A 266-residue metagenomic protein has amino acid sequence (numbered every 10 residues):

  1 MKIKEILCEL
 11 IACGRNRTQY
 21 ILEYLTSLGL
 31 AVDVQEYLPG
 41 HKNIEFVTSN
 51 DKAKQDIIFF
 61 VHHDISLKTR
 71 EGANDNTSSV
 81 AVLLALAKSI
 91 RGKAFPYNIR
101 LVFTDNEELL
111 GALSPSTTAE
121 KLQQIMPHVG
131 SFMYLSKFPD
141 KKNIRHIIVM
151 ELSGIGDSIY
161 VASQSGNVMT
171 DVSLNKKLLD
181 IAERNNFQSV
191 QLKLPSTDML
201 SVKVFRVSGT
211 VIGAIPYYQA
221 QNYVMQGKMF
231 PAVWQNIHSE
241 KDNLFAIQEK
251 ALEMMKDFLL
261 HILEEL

Functional and structural regions predicted by a protein language model:
M1-N16, L22, D64, K228-F245: N-terminal capping segment at the start of a domain
K2, N16, Y20, Y24-V32 (+7 more regions): Extracytoplasmic/secreted proteins, especially bacterial periplasmic and envelope-associated proteins
K2-K52: A non-catalytic alpha/beta surface segment that caps or lines the substrate-entry region of metallo-dependent hydrolase
T48-S49, F60-H63, F103-E107, M150-S153 (+1 more regions): Active-site-proximal beta-strand/loop segments in catalytic clefts of secreted hydrolases
Q55, F59-T69: Glycine/charged-rich beta-loop-alpha catalytic/anionic-binding loops adjacent to active sites
L67-I181, S189-L194, D198-S201: Acidic/histidine-rich catalytic neighborhood of metal-dependent amide-processing enzymes
L194-M229: Short glycine-rich, acidic/polar surface loops and turns
Q221-L266: His/Asp/Glu-rich mid-to-C-terminal helical/loop segments that flank catalytic regions of hydrolases
